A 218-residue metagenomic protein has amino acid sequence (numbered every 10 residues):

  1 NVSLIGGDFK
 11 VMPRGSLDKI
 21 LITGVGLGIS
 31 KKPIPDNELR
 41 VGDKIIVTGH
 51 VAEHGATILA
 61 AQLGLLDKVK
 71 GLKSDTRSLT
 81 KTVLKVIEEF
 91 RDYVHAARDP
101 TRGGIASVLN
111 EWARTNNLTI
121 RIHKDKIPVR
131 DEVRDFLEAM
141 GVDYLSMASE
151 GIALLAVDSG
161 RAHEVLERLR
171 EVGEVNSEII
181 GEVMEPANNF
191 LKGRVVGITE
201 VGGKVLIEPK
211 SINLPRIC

Functional and structural regions predicted by a protein language model:
N1-L59, E182-M184: Glycine-rich anion-binding loops of enzyme active sites
S3-G7, I46-G49, A96-P100, I122-K124 (+2 more regions): General beta-strand structural signal in soluble alpha/beta enzymes
P13-K19, D36-R40, I58, V86-F90 (+5 more regions): Solvent-exposed alpha-helices and their adjacent loops that cap or buttress functional pockets in soluble metabolic
I22-I34, D67-E89: Active-site glycine-rich loop that binds ribose-phosphate moieties when present
K73-S149: Active-site-proximal betaalpha loop/short-helix elements that scaffold phosphoryl/nucleotidyl transfer chemistry
E150-A156: A short beta-alpha structural unit
V157-A162: Helix N-cap motif at beta-to-alpha junctions
E171-C218: Acidic, Ser/Thr/Pro-rich beta/coil linker or hinge segments at domain junctions
